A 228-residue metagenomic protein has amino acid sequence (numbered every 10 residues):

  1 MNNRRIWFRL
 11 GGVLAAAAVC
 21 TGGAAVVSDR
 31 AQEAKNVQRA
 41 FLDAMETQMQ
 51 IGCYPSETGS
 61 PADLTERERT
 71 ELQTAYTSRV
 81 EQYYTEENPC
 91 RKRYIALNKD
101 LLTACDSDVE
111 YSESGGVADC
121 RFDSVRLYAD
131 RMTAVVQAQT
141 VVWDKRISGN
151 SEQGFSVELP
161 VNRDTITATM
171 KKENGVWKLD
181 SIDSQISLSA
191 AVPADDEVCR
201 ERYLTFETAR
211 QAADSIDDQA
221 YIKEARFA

Functional and structural regions predicted by a protein language model:
M1-G52, A134-V136, M170: Gram-positive cell-envelope targeting signals
V27-G116, A209-A228: Core segments of small alpha/beta cavity-forming domains
A118-R121, V135-Q137, P160-T167: Short, surface-exposed coil-to-beta transition loops
D123-V135, T169-K178: A short, structured loop/turn motif at beta-sheet edges
Y128-G149: A short hydrophobic beta-strand element
W143-A228: Low-complexity, intrinsically disordered terminal/linker segments enriched in charged and Gly/Pro repeats
